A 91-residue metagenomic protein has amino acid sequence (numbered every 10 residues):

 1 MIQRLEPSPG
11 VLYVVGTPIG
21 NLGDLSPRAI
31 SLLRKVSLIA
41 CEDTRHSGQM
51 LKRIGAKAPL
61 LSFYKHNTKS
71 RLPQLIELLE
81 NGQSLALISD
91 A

Functional and structural regions predicted by a protein language model:
M1-H66: Glycine-rich, flexible N-terminal cofactor/catalytic loop recognition
L32, Q74-L78: CheY-like receiver
R53, L78-N81: Alpha-helix C-cap/termination motif
N67-L75: Glycine-rich, highly charged phosphate/nucleotide-binding loops
E80-A91: Short glycine-cluster motifs
